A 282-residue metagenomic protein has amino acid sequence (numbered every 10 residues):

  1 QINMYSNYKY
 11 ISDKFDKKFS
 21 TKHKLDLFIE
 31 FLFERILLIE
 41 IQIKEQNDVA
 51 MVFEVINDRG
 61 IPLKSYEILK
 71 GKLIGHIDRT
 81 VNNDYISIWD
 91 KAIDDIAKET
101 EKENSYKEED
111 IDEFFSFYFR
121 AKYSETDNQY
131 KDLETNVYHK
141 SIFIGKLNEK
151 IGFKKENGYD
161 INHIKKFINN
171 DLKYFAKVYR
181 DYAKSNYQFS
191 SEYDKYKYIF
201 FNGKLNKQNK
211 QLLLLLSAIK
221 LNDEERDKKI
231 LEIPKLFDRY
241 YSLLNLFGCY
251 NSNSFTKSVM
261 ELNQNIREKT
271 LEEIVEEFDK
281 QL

Functional and structural regions predicted by a protein language model:
Q1-L25: Glycine-rich phosphate-binding loops of NTPases
K14-K18, S65-K70, G75-Q281: A cross-family structural signal marking well-folded subdomains
D26-F33, S191: Short, conserved catalytic or adaptor-binding loops enriched in Gly and charged residues
E30-L37, D48-V49, N206-A218: Glycine-rich, often proline-containing surface loops adjacent to acidic residues and nearby aromatics that form
I39-Q42: Short amphipathic
E45-V49, G60, H76: Flexible loop/turn segments at secondary-structure boundaries
V52: Carboxylate-rich, divalent-cation-coordinating active-site regions
